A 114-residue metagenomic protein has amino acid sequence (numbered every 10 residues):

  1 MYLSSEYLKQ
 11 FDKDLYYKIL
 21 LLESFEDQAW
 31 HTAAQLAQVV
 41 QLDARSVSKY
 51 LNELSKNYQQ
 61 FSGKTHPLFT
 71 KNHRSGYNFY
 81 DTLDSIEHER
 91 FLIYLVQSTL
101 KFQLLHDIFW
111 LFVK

Functional and structural regions predicted by a protein language model:
M1-K114: Short, basic/aromatic recognition patches that contact phosphate-bearing ligands
